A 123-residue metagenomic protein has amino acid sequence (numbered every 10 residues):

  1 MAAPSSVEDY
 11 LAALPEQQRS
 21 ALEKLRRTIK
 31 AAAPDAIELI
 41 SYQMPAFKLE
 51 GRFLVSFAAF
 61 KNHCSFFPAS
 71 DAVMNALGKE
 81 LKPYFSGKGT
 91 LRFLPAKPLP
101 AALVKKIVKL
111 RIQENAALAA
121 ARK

Functional and structural regions predicted by a protein language model:
M1-K123: Charge-dense, helix-prone N-terminal extensions
